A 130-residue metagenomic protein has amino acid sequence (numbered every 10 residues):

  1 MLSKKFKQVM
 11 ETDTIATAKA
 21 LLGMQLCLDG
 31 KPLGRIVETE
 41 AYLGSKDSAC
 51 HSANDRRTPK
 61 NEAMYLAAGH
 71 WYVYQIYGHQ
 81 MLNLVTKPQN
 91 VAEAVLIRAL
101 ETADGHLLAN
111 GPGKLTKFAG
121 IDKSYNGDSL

Functional and structural regions predicted by a protein language model:
M1-L130: Conserved, well-structured core segments that form or line functional sites
